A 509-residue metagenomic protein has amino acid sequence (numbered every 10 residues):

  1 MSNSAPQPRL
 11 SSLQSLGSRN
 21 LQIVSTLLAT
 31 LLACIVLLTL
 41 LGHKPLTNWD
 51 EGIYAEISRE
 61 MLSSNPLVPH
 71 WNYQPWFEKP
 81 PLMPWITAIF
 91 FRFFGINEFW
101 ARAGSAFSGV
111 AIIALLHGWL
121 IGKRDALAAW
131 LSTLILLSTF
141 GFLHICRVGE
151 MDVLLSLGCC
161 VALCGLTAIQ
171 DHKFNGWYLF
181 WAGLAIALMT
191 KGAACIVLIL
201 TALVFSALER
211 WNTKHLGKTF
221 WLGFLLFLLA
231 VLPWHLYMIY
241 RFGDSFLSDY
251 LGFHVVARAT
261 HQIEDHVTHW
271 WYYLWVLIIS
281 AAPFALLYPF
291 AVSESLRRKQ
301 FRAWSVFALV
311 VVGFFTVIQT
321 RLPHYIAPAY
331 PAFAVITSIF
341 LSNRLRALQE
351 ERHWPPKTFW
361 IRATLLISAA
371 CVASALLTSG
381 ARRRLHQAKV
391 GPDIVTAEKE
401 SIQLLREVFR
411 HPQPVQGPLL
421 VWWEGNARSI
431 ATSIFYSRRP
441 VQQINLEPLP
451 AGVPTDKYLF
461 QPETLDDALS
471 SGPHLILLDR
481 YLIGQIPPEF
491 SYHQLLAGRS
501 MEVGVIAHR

Functional and structural regions predicted by a protein language model:
S2-E351, S433-I434, R438-R439, E447-L449 (+3 more regions): Membrane-integral, polyisoprenol-dependent glycosyltransferases of the GT-C/oligosaccharyltransferase superfamily
R344-R383: Signature aromatic-anchored transmembrane alpha helix within multi-pass, membrane-resident enzymes that catalyze glycan
S374, T378-E502, I506-H508: Short periplasmic/luminal acceptor-recognition loop of GT-C membrane glycosyltransferases, typified by
